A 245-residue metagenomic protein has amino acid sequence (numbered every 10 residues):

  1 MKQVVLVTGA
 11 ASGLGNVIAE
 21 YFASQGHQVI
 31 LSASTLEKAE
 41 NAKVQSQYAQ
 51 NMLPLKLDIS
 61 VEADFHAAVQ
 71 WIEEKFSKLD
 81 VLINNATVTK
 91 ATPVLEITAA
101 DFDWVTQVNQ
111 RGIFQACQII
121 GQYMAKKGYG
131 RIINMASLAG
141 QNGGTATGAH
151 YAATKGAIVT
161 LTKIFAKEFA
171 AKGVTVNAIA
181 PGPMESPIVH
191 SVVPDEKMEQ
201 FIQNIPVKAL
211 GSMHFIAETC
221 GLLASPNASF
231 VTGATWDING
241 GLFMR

Functional and structural regions predicted by a protein language model:
A11-S12: Conserved glycine-rich cofactor-binding loop
Q25-E40: Conserved glycine-rich Rossmann-like NAD(P)H-binding loop of the short-chain dehydrogenase/reductase
P93-V94, D101-D103, V189, F201: Substrate-binding pocket helix/loop in short-chain dehydrogenase/reductase
C117, T154, T162: Active-site helix of classical SDR
Q122, K163, K167-E168, S229: Alpha-helical segment proximal to the catalytic Tyr-Lys
S137: Residue(s) in the substrate-gating loop at a strand-loop-helix junction that position the organic substrate next
N142, G221, T232-R245: Short C-terminal tail/terminal secondary-structure segment of NAD(P)H-dependent dehydrogenase/reductase domains
